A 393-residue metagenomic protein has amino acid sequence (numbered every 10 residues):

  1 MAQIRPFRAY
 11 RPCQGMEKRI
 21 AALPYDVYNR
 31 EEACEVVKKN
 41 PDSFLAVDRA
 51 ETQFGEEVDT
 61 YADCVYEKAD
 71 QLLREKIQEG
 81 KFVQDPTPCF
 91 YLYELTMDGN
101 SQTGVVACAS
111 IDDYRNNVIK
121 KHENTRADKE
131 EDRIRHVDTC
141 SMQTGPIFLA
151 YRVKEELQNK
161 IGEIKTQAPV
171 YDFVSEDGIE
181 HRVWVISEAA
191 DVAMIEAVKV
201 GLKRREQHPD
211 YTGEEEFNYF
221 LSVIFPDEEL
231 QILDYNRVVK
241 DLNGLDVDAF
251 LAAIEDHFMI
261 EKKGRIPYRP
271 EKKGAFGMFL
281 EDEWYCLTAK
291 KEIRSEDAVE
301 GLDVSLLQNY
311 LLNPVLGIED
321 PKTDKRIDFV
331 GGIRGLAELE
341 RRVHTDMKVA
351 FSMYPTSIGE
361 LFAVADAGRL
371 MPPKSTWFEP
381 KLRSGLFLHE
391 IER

Functional and structural regions predicted by a protein language model:
M1-R393: Surface-exposed, charge/polar-rich loops and edge strands
